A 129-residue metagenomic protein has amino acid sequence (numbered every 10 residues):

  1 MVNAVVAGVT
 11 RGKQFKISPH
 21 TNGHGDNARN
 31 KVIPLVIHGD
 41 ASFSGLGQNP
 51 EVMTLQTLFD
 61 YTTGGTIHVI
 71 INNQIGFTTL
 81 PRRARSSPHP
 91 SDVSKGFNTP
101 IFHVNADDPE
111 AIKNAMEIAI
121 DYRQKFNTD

Functional and structural regions predicted by a protein language model:
M1-D129: Glycine-rich ThDP/TPP pyrophosphate-binding loop and its adjacent helix/strand module within ThDP-dependent enzymes
